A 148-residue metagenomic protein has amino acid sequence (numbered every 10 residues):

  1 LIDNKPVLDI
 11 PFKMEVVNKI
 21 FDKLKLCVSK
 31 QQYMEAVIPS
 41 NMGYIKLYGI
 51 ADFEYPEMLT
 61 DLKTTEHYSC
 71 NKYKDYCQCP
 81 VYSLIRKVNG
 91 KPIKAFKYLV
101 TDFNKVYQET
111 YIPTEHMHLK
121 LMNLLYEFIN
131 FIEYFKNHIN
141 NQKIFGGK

Functional and structural regions predicted by a protein language model:
L1, V16-I20, L24, L121-F131 (+1 more regions): Generic structural signal of hydrophobic/aromatic residues within well-ordered alpha-helices of folded domains
L1-I50, I144-G147: Metal-dependent nuclease catalytic cores that hydrolyze phosphodiester bonds in DNA/RNA, characterized by
S29, E35-Y134: Mg2+/Mn2+-dependent nuclease catalytic core
N130-K148: Non-catalytic C-terminal interaction segments of nucleic acid-processing enzymes
